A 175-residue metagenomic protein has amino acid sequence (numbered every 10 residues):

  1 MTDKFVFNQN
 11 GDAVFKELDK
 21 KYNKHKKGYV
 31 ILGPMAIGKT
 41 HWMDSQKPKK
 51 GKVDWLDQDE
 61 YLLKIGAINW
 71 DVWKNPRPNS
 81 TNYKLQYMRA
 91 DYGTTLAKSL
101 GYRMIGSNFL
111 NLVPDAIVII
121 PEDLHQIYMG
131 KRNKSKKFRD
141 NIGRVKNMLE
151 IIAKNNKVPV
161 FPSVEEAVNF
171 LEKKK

Functional and structural regions predicted by a protein language model:
M1-Y22: N-terminal pre-Walker A segment at the start of P-loop NTPase domains
I31: Hydrophobic anchor at the beta1->P-loop junction of P-loop NTPases
M35-I37: Walker A (P-loop) phosphate-binding loop of P-loop NTPases
T40: Walker A/P-loop
M43-D44: Post-Walker A alpha-helix
G51-A116: Conserved nucleotide-sensing/catalytic segment adjacent to the nucleotide-binding pocket in NTP-handling enzymes
S107-N108, L112-R132: Conserved phosphate-donor/acceptor-positioning beta-strand/loop module used by diverse small-molecule
N133-K175: Small-molecule kinase domains that catalyze NTP-dependent phosphoryl transfer to phosphate-bearing small molecules
